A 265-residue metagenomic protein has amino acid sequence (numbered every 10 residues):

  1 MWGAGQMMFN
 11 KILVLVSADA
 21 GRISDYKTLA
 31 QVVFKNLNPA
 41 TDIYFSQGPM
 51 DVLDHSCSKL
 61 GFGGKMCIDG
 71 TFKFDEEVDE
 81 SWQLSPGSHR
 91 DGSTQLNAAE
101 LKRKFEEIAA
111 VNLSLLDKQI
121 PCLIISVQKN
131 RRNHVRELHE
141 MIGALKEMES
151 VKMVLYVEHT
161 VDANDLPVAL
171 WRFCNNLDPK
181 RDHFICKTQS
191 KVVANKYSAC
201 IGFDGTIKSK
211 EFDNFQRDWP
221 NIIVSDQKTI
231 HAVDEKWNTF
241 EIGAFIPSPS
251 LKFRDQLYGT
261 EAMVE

Functional and structural regions predicted by a protein language model:
M1-E265: Charged, compositionally biased interaction regions
